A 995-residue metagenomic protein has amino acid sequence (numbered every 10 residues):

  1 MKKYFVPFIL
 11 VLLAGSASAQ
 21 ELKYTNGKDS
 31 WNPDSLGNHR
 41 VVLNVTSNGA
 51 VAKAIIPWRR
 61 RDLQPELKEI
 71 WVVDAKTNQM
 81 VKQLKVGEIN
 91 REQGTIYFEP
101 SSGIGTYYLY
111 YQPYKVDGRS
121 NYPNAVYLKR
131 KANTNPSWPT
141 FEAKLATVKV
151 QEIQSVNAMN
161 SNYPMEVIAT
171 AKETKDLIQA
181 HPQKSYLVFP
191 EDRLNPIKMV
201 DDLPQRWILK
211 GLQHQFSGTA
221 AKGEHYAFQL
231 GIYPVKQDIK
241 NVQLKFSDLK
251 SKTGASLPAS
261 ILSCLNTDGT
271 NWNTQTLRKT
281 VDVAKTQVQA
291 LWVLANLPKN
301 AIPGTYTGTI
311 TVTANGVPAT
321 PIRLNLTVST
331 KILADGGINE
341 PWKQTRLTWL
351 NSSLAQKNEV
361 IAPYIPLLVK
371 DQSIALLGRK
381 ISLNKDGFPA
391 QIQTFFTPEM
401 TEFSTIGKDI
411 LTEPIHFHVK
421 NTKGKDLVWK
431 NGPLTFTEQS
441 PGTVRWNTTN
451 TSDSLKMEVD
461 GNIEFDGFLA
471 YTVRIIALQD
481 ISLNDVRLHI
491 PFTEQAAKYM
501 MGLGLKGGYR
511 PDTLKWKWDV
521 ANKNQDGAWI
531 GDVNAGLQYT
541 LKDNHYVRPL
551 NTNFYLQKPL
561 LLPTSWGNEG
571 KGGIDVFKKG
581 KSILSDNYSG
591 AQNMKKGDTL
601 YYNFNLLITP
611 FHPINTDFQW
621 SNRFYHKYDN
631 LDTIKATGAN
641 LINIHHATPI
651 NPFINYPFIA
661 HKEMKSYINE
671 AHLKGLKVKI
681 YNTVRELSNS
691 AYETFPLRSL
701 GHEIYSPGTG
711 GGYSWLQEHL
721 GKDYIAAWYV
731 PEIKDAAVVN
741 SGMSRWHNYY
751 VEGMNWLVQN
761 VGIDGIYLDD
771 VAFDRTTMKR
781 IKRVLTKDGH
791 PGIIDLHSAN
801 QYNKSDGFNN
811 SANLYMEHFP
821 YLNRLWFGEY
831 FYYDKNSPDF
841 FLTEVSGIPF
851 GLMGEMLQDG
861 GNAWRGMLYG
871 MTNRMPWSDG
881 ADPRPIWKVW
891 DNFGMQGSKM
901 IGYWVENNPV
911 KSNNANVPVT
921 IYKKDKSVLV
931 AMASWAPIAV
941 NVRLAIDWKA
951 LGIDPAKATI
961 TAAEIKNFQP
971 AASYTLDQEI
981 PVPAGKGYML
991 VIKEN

Functional and structural regions predicted by a protein language model:
Q20-W207, G211-A301: Alpha-mannosidase-like glycoside hydrolase catalytic domains involved in N-glycan trimming, generalizing to other
V42-Q64, L483-T493, A936-I953: Surface-exposed beta-strand/loop patches in extracellular or lumenal glycoproteins
S102-Y111, K115, T599, A971-N995: C-terminal beta-strand-rich structural cap/linker in extracellular carbohydrate-active enzymes
A125-Q151, N325-F388, Y601-P657, H661 (+1 more regions): An acidic-aromatic substrate-binding cleft motif
P139, A143-Q154, D268, N273-D282 (+3 more regions): Beta-strand/loop-rich accessory regions of lumenal/periplasmic or secreted enzymes, predominantly carbohydrate-active
Q287-A290, T320-I322, G336, Q439-P441 (+7 more regions): Conserved structural scaffold segments of CAZyme catalytic domains across common CAZy folds
G597, K782-T959, K986-M989: Active-site-proximal substrate-binding groove within the catalytic cores of carbohydrate-active enzymes
I680, V684-V761: Active-site-adjacent "subsite" loops/lids of carbohydrate-active enzymes
